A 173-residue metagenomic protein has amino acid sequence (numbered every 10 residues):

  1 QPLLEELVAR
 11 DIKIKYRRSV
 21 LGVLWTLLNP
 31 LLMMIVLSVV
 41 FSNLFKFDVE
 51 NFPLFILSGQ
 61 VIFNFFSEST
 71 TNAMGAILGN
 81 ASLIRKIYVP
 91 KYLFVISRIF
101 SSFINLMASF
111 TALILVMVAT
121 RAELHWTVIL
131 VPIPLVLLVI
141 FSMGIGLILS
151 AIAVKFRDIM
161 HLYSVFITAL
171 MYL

Functional and structural regions predicted by a protein language model:
Q1-L173: Hydrophobic transmembrane alpha-helices and immediately adjacent juxtamembrane helices of multi-pass inner-membrane
